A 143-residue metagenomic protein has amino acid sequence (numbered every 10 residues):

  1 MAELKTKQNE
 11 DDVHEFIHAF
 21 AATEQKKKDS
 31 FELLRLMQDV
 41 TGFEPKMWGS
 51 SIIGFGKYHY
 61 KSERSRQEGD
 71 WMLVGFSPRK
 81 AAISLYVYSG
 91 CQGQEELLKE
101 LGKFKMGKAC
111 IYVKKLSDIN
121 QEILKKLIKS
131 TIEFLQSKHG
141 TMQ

Functional and structural regions predicted by a protein language model:
M1-Q143: Charge-dense, helix-prone N-terminal extensions
